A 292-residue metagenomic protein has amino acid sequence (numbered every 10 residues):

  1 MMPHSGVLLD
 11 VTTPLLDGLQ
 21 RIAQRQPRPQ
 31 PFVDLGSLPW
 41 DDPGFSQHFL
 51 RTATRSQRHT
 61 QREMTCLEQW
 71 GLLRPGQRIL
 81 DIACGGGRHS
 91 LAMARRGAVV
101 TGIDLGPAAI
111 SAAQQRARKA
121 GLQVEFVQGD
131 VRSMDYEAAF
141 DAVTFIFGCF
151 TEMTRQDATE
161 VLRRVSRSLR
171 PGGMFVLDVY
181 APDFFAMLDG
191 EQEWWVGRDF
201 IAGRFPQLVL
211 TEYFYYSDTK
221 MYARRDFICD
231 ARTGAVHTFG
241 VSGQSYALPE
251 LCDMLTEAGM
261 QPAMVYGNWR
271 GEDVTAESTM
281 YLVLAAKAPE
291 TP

Functional and structural regions predicted by a protein language model:
G6-Q77: Conserved class I S-adenosyl-L-methionine
A83-G87: Class I SAM-dependent methyltransferase "Motif I" SAM/SAH-binding loop
R88-S133: Class I SAM-dependent methyltransferase SAM/SAH-binding core
R132-A142: A short acidic, Gly/Pro-enriched loop at the edge of an enzyme's catalytic core that lines a small-molecule cofactor
T159-P171: A short glycine-rich, Lys/Arg-flanked "PGG" loop and its adjoining helix->strand segment in the class I
G172-V179: Conserved beta-strand signature within the Rossmann-like core of class I S-adenosyl-L-methionine
V179-C252: SAM-dependent methyltransferase
S242-P292: C-terminal lobe and adjacent flexible extensions of AdoMet/dcAdoMet transferase-like proteins
